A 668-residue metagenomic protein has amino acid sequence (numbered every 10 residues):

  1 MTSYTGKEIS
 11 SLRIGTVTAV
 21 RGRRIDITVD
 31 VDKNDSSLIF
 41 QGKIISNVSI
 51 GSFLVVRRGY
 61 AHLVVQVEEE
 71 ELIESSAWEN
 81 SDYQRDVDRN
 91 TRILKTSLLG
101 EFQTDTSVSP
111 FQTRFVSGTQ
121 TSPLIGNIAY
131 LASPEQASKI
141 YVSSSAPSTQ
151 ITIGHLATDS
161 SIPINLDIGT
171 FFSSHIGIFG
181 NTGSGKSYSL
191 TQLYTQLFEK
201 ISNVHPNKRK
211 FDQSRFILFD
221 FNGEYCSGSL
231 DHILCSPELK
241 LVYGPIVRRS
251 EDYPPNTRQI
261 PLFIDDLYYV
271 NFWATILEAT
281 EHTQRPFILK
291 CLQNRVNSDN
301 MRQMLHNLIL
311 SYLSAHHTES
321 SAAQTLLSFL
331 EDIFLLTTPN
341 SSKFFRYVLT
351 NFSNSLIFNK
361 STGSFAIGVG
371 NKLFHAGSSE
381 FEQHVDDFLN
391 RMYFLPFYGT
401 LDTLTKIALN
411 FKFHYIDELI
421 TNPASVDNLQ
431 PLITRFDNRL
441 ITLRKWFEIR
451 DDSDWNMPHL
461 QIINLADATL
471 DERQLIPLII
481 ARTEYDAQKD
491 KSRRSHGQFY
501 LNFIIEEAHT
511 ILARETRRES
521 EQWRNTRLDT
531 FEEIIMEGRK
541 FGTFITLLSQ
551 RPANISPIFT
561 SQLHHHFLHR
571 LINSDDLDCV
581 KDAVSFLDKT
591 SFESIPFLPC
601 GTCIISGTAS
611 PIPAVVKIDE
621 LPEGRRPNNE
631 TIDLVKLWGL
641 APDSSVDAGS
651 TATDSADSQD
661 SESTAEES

Functional and structural regions predicted by a protein language model:
M1-G180, Y188-L193, K200-N203, K208-Q213 (+2 more regions): Basic- and hydrophobic-enriched, low-structure N-terminal and domain-boundary segments that flank ATP-binding catalytic
Q150-S250, P557, I605, V635-W638 (+2 more regions): Glycine-rich phosphate-binding loop of nucleotide-binding enzymes
I176, I463, T546: Conserved beta-strand position immediately N-terminal to the Walker
Q213-I217, P458-L460, Q498-N502, F541-T546: Loop/turn-to-beta-strand initiation segments
G223-G228, I233, P261-T530: P-loop NTPase motor domains
L475, T602-S668: Conserved P-loop NTPase motor module
T526-D619: Conserved ATP-driven motor cores of ASCE-family P-loop NTPases powering translocation/secretion/packaging/pilus
